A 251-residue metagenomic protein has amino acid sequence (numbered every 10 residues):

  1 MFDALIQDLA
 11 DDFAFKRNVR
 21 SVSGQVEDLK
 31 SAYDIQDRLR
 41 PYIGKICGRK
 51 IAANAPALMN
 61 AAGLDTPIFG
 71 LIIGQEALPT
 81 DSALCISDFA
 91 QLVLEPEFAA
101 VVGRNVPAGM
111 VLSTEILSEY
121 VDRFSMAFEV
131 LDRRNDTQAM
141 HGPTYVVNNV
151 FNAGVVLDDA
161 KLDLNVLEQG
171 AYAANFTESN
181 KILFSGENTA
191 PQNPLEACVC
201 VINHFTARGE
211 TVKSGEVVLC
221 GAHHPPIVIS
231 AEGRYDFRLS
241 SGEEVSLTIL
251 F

Functional and structural regions predicted by a protein language model:
F2-N193, C198-V199, V228, R234 (+1 more regions): Catalytic-core "active-site belt" of small-molecule-metabolizing enzymes, emphasizing His/Asp/Glu-rich regions
A160, V217, G221-H223, S240-G242: Short, loop-centered acidic/histidine patches that primarily coordinate divalent metals
A197-S230: A conserved acidic, glycine/proline-rich C-terminal tail/linker
Y235-L239: Short, aromatic- and glycine-rich surface loops/edge beta-strands on solvent-exposed regions
